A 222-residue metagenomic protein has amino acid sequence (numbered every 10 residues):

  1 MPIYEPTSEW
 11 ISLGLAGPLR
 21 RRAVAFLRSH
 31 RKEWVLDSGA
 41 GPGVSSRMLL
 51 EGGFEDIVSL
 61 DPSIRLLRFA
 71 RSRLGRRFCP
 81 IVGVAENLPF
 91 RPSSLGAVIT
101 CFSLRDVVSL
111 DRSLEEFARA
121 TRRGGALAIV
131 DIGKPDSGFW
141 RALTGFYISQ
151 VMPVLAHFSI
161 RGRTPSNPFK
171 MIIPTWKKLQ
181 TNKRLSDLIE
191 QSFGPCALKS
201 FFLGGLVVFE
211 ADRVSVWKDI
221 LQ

Functional and structural regions predicted by a protein language model:
M1-R28, V44-M48, F69, P165-I173: Conserved class I S-adenosyl-L-methionine
T7, L60, G133-L188: C-terminal alpha-helical "lid/dimerization" subdomain adjacent to the S-adenosyl-L-methionine
W34-N87: Class I SAM-dependent methyltransferase SAM/SAH-binding core
E86-V98: A short acidic, Gly/Pro-enriched loop at the edge of an enzyme's catalytic core that lines a small-molecule cofactor
G96-S109: A short SAM/SAH-binding and catalytic strip from SAM-dependent methyltransferases
D111-R123: A short glycine-rich, Lys/Arg-flanked "PGG" loop and its adjoining helix->strand segment in the class I
G125-I132: Conserved beta-strand signature within the Rossmann-like core of class I S-adenosyl-L-methionine
G162-Q222: Conserved Class I S-adenosyl-L-methionine
